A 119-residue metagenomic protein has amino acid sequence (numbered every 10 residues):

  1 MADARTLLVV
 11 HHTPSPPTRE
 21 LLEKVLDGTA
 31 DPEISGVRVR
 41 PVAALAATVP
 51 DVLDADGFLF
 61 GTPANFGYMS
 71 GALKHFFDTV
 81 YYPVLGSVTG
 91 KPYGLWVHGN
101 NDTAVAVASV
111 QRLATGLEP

Functional and structural regions predicted by a protein language model:
A2, T29-G36, L85-S87, E118: Short helix-capping segments at alpha-helix termini
A2-P32: N-terminal beta1-alpha1 ligand-phosphate binding loop
P14-P17, P32, P41, P83 (+1 more regions): Proline-rich intrinsically disordered, low-complexity coils
T18-E20, V37-V39, A72-F76: A short linear-motif detector with a strong N-terminal bias
P32-T48: A short beta-strand-loop structural module common to alpha/beta enzyme folds
A44-P119: Helix-loop-strand module that forms the ligand-binding subsite of alpha/beta enzymes
